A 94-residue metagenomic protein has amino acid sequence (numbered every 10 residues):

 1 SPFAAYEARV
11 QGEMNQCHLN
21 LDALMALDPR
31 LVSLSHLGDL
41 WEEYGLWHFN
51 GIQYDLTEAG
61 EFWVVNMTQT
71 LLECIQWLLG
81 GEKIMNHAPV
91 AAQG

Functional and structural regions predicted by a protein language model:
S1-D39: Hydrophobic, secondary-structure "cap" segments at the distal end of domains
G12, A26, D39-E43, N66-E73: Charged/polar, solvent-exposed surface patches and flexible loops
L19-N20, W47, W77-G80: Intrinsically disordered or highly flexible coil/loop and linker segments, enriched in small and charged/polar residues
D28-V32, L46, Q76: Residue-level recognition of short, structured coil/turn motifs that connect secondary structure elements
E42-I52: A short, conserved structural fragment
Q53-T57: Minor-groove-contacting beta-hairpin "wing" of winged helix-turn-helix DNA-binding domains
A59-G94: Short, amphipathic alpha-helical interaction segments positioned at domain boundaries
